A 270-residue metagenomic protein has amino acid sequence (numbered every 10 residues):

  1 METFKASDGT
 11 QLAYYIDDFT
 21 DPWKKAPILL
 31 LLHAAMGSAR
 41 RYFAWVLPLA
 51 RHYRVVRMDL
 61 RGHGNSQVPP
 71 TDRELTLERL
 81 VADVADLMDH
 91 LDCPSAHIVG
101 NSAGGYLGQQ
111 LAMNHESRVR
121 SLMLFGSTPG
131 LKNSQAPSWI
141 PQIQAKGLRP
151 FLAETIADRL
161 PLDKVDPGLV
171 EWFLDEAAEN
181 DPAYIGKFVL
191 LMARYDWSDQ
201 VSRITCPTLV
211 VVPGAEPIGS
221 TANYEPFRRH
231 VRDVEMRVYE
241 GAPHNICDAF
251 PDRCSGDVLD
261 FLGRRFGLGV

Functional and structural regions predicted by a protein language model:
M1-Q11: N-terminal cap/lid segment of alpha/beta-hydrolase-fold proteins
T10-V68: Conserved HGGG/HGGXW glycine-rich cap/lid loop of the alpha/beta-hydrolase fold
Y15, L47-A50, V56-V99, A103 (+1 more regions): Active-site loop/oxyanion-hole signature of alpha/beta-hydrolase fold enzymes
R41-F43, S66-D72, N133-Q135, T221-A222: Conserved catalytic-core motifs of eukaryotic protein kinase domains, centered on the activation segment
Q109-N114, V119-L148: Flexible "cap/lid" loop of the alpha/beta hydrolase fold
K132-S134, K146-R203: Conserved alpha/beta-hydrolase catalytic His-Asp/Glu region
T205-A242, D248: Conserved loop-alpha-helix segment in the C-terminal half of the alpha/beta-hydrolase fold that carries the catalytic
V234-V270: Catalytic active-site module of serine/aspartate enzymes centered on a nucleophile-bearing elbow/loop
